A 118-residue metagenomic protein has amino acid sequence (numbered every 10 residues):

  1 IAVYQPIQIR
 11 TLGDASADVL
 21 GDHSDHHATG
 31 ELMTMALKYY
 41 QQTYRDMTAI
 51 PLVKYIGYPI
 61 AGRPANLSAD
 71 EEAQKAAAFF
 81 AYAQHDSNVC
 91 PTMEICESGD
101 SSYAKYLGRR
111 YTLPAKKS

Functional and structural regions predicted by a protein language model:
I1-S118: Metal-dependent de-N-acetylase/amidase catalytic core
